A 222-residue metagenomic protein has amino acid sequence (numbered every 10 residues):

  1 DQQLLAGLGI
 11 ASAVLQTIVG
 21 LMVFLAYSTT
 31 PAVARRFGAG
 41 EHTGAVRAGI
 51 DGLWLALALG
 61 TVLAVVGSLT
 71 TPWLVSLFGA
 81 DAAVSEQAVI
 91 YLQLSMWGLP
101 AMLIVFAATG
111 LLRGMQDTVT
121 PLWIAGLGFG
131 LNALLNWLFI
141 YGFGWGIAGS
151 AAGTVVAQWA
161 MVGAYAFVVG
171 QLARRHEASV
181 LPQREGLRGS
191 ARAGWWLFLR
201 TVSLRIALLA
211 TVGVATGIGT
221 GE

Functional and structural regions predicted by a protein language model:
D1-A6, V75-A82, L138-W145, R205-E222: Helix-terminus/linker motif at the lipid-water interface of multi-pass membrane proteins
Q2-A13, A88-L92, I147, A151 (+1 more regions): Small-residue hotspots at the loop-to-helix junctions and early N-terminal turns of transmembrane alpha-helices
L5-V65, M102-P121, V212, T216: Small-residue-rich hydrophobic transmembrane alpha-helices
T17-L21, S95-W97, W123-G126, F198-V202: Hydrophobic alpha-helical transmembrane segments of multi-pass membrane proteins
L25-A26, V66-T70, P100, I104 (+4 more regions): Residue-level signal for transmembrane alpha-helical positions in Major Facilitator Superfamily
V33-P100, L134, I140-W195: Short alpha-helical transmembrane segments in multi-pass integral membrane proteins
V65, W73, A107-L111, G130-L138 (+2 more regions): Alpha-helical transmembrane segments of multipass membrane proteins
L94, V105, G128, A157-M161 (+1 more regions): Transmembrane helical elements of multi-pass membrane transporters/channels
